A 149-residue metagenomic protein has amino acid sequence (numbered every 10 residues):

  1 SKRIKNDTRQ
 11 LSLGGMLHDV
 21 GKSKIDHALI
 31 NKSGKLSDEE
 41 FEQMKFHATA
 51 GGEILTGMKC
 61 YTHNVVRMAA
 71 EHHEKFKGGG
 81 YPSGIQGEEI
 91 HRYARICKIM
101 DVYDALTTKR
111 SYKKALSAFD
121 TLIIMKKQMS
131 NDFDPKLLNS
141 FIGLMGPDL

Functional and structural regions predicted by a protein language model:
S1-L149: Histidine- and acidic-residue-rich, metal-dependent catalytic cores
